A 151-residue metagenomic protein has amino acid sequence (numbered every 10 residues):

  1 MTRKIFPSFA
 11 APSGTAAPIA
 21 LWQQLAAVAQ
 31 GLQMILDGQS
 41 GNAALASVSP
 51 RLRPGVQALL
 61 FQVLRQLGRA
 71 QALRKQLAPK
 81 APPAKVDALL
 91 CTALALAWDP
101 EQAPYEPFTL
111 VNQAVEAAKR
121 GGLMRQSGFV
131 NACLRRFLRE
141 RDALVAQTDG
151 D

Functional and structural regions predicted by a protein language model:
M1-D151: Class I Rossmann-like S-adenosyl-L-methionine
